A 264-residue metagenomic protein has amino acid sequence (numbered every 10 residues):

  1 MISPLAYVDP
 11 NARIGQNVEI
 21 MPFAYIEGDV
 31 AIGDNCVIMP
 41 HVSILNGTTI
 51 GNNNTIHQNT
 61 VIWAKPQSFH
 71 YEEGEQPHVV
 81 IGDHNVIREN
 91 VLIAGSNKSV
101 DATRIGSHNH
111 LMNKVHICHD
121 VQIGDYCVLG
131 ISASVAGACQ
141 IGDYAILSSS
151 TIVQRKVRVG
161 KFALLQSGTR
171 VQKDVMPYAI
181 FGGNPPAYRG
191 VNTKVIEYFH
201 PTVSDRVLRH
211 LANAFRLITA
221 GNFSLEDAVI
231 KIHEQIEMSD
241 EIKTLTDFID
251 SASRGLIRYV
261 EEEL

Functional and structural regions predicted by a protein language model:
M1-A187: Structural signal for interior beta-strand "rungs" in well-ordered beta-sheet cores of soluble enzyme domains
M1-L5, P10-N11, Q16-N17, N53 (+6 more regions): Terminal amphipathic alpha-helical/low-complexity segments used for targeting or macromolecular assembly
